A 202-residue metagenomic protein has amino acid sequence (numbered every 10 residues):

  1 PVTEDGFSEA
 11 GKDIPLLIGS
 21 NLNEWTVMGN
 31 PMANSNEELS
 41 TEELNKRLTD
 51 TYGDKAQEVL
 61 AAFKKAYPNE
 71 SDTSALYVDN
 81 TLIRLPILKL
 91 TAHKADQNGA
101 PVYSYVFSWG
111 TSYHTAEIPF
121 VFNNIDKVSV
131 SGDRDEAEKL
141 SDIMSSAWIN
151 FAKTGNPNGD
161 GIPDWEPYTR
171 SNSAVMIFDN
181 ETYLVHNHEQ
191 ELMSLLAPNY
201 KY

Functional and structural regions predicted by a protein language model:
P1-E136, A147: Substrate-gating cap/lid region and adjacent catalytic-acid/histidine neighborhood within extracellular/lumenal
I14, E70, H93-V102, Y113 (+1 more regions): Alpha/beta-hydrolase-fold serine-hydrolase catalytic core, especially in secreted/extracellular enzymes
